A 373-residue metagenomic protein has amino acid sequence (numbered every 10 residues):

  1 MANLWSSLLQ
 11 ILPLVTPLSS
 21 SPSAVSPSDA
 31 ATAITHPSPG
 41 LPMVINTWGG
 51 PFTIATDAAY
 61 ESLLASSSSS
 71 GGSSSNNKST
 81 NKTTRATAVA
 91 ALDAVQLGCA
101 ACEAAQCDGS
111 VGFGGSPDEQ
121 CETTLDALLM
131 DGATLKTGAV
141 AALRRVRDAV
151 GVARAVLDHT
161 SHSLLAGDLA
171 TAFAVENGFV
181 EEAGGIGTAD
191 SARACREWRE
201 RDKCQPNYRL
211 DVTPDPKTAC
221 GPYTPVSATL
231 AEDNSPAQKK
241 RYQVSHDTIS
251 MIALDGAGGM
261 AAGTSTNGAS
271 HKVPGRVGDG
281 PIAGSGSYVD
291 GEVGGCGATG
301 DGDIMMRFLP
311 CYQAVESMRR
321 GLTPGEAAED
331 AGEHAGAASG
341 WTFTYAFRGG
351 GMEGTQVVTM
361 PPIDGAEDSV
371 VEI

Functional and structural regions predicted by a protein language model:
N3-L8, L12-P13, L18, V25-G71 (+1 more regions): Alpha/propeptide regions of enzymes that mature by internal proteolysis
